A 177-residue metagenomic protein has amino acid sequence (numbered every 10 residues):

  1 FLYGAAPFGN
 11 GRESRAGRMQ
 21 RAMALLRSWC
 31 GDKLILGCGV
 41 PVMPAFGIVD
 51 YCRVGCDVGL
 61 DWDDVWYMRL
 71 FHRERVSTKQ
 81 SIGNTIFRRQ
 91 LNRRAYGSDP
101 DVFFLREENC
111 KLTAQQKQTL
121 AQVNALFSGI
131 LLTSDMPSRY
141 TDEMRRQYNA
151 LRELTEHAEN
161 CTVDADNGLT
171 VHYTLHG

Functional and structural regions predicted by a protein language model:
L2-R18: The substrate-binding groove and active-site-proximal loops of carbohydrate-active enzymes, especially glycoside
E13-G177: Active-site-proximal substrate-binding groove within the catalytic cores of carbohydrate-active enzymes
